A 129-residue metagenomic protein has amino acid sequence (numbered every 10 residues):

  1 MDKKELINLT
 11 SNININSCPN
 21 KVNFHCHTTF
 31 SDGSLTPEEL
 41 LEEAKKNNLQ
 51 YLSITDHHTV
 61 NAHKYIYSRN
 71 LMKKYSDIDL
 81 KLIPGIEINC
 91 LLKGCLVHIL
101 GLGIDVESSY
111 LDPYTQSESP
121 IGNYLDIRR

Functional and structural regions predicted by a protein language model:
M1-C95: An N-terminally biased module of ancient metal coordination in phosphate/nucleic-acid-related enzymes
L91, C95-D126: Active-site gating loops and adjacent loop-to-helix segments of metal-dependent hydrolytic enzymes
